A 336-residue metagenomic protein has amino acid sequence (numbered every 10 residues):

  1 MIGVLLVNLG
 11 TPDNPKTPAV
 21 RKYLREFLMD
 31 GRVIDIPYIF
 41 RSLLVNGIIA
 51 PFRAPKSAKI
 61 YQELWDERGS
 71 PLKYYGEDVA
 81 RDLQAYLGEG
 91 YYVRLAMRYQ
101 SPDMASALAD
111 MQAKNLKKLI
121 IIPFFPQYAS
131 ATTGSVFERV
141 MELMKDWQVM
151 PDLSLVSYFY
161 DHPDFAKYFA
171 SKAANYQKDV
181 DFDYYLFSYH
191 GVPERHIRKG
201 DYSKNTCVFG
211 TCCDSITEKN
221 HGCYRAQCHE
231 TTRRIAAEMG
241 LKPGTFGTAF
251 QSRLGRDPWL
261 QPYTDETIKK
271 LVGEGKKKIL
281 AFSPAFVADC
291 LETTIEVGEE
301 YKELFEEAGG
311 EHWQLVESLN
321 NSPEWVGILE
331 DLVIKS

Functional and structural regions predicted by a protein language model:
M1-S336: Active-site-proximal alpha-helix that buttresses catalytic centers in soluble enzyme cores
